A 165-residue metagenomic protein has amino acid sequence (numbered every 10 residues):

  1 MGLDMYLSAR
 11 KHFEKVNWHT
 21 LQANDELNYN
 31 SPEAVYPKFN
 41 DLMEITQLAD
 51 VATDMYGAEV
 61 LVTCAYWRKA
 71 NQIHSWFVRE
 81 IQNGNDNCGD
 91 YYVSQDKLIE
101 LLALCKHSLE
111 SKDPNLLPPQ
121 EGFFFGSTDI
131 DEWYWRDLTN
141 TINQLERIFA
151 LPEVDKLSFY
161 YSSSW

Functional and structural regions predicted by a protein language model:
M1-W165: Acidic (Asp/Glu-rich) sequence patches and key acidic residues that form negatively charged surfaces used
